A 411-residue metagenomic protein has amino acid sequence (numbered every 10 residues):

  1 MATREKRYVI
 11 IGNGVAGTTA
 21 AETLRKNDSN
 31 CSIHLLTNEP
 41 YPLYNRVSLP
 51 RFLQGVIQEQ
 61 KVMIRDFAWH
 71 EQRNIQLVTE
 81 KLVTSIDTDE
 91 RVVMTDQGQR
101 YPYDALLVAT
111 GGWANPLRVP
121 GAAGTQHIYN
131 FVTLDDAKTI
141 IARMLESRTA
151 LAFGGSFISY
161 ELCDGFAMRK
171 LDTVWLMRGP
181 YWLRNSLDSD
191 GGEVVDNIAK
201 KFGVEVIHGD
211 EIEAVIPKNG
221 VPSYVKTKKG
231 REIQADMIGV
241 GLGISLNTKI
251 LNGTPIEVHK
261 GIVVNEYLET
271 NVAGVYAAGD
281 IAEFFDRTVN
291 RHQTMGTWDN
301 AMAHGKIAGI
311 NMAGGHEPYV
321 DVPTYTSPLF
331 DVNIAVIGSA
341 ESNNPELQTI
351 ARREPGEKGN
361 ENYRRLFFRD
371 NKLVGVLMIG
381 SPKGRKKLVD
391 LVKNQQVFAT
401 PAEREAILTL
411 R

Functional and structural regions predicted by a protein language model:
M1-V9, M63-L151, K226-K229, G239-G241 (+3 more regions): FAD-binding core/adjacent interface of flavoenzyme oxidoreductases
A2-Q76, G165-S186, K387: Beta1-alpha1 glycine-rich phosphate/pyrophosphate-binding loop at the start of Rossmann-like nucleotide-binding domains
A2-R7, K26, I281-G384: Mid-to-C-terminal Rossmann-like scaffold of FAD/NAD(P)H-dependent oxidoreductases
G17, S159-Y160: N-terminal Rossmann-fold NAD(P) dinucleotide-binding loop
N30-S32, Q72, Q76-T95, Y101 (+1 more regions): A Rossmann-like FAD-binding core segment of flavoenzymes
G124-E146, N219-V221, K226, R231-I307 (+1 more regions): FAD-site-proximal beta/loop scaffold in flavoenzymes
P382-P401: A short, polar/charged loop-to-alpha-helix boundary motif
F398-R411: Cysteine/selenocysteine-centered motifs that mediate thiol-based redox chemistry or coordinate metal-sulfur cofactors
